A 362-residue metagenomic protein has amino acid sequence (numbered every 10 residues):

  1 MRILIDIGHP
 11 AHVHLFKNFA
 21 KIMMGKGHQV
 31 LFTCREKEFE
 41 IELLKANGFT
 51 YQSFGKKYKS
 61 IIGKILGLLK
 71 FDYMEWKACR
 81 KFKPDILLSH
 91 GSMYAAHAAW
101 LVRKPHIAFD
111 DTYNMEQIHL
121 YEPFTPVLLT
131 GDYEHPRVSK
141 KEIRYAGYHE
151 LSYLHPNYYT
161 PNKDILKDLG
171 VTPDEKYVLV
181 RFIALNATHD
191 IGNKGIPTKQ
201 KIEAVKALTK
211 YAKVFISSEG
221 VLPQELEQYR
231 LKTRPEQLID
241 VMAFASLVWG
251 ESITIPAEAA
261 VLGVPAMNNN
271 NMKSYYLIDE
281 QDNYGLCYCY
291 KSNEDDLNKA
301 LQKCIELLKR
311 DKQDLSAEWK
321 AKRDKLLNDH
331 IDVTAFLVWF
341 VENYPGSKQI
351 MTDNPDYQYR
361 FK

Functional and structural regions predicted by a protein language model:
I7, M24-G67: Conserved nucleotide-sugar phosphate-binding/catalytic loop shared by glycosyltransferases and other
N47-Y58, V180, L185, I202-R234: Catalytic donor nucleotide-activated moiety binding site of glycosyltransferases and closely related
F71-E75, G220-I255: Donor nucleotide-activated moiety binding/catalytic core segment of transferases that use nucleotide-activated donors
L87-A98, A108-F109, L238-D279: A donor-sugar binding/catalytic signature common to diverse glycosyltransferases and related nucleotide-sugar
H106-A108, I118-T130, M242: A conserved, positively charged/aromatic
L129-G195: A nucleotide-sugar donor-handling region in carbohydrate enzymes
V261-A321, K325: Catalytic binding pocket for nucleotide-activated donors in carbohydrate/polymer assembly enzymes
L308-K362: C-terminal amphipathic helix plus adjacent low-complexity, charged tail appended to glycosyltransferase catalytic
